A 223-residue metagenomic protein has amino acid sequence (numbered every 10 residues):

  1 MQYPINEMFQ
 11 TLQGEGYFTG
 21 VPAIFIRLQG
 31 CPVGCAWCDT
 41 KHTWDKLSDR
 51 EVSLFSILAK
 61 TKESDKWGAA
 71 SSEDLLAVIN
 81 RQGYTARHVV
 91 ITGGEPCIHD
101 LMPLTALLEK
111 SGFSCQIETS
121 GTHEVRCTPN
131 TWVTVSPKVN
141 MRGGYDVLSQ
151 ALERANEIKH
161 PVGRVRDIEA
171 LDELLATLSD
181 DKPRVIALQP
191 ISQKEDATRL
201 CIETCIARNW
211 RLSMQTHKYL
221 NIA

Functional and structural regions predicted by a protein language model:
Q2-W44: N-terminal pre-triad scaffold of radical SAM enzymes
Y3, Q10, W37-T131: Conserved Radical SAM active-site core
I5-N6, T11-F18, I57, V78 (+4 more regions): Short, well-ordered helical secondary-structure segments
R27, T92-G93, Q215: A secondary-structure boundary/capping signal
T85-H88, C97-A223: Conserved AdoMet/S-adenosylmethionine-binding subsite of the radical SAM
